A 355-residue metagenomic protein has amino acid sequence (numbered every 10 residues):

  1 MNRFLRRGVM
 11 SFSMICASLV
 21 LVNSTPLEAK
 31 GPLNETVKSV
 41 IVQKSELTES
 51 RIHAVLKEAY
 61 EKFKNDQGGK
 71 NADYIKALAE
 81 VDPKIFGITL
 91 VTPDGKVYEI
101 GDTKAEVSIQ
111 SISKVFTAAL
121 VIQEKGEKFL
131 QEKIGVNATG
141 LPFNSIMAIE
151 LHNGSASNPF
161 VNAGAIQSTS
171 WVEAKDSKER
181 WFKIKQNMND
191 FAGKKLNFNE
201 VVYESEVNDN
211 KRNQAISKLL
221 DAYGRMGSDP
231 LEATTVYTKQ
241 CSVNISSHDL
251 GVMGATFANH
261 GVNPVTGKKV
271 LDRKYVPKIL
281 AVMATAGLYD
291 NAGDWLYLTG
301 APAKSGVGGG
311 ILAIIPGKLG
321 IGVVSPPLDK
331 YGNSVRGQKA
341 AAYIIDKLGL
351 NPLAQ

Functional and structural regions predicted by a protein language model:
M1-F12: Bacterial N-terminal signal peptides that target proteins for export
S18-P26: C-terminal segment of classical bacterial N-terminal signal peptides
G31-S45, N259-Q355: Structured C-terminal helix/loop/strand segments within mature extracytoplasmic catalytic/sensor domains
T36-K62, D66-G68, V121-Q240: Active-site-adjacent helix/loop patches that line small-molecule binding or acyl-intermediate pockets
K64-I100, L312-A313: A short, well-structured edge-of-sheet supersecondary motif
L78-V81, A156-N158, N208, G300-K304 (+1 more regions): Short Gly/Pro-enriched turn/cap motifs at secondary-structure boundaries
G95, S108-Q131, M253, I321: Active-site SXXK
K178, V207-N210, Q214, K218-K278 (+1 more regions): Penicillin-binding protein/beta-lactamase superfamily catalytic region
